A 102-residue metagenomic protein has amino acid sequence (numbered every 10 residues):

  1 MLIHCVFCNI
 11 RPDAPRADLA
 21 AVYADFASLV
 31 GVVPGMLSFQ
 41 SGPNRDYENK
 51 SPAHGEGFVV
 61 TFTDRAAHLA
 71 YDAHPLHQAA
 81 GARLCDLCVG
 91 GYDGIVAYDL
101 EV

Functional and structural regions predicted by a protein language model:
M1, C8, A20, G31 (+2 more regions): Residue-level marker of intrinsically disordered, low-complexity segments enriched for small/polar residues
L2-I10, P43-D72: Short, well-ordered beta-strand segments in beta-rich or mixed alpha/beta enzyme and ligand-binding folds
H4, G35-L37, E56, D93: A generic structural signal for short beta-strands and their flanking turns/coil linkers
A14-S41, L76-C85: Short amphipathic alpha-helical segments
V22, A67-A70, G91, A97: Intrinsically disordered, low-complexity N-terminal regions enriched in serine/proline/glycine with scattered basic
S41-A53, A82-V102: Glycine-rich beta-strand-turn "strand-cap" elements at beta-sheet edges
P75-L76, V102: Short, solvent-exposed aromatic-acidic interface loops
